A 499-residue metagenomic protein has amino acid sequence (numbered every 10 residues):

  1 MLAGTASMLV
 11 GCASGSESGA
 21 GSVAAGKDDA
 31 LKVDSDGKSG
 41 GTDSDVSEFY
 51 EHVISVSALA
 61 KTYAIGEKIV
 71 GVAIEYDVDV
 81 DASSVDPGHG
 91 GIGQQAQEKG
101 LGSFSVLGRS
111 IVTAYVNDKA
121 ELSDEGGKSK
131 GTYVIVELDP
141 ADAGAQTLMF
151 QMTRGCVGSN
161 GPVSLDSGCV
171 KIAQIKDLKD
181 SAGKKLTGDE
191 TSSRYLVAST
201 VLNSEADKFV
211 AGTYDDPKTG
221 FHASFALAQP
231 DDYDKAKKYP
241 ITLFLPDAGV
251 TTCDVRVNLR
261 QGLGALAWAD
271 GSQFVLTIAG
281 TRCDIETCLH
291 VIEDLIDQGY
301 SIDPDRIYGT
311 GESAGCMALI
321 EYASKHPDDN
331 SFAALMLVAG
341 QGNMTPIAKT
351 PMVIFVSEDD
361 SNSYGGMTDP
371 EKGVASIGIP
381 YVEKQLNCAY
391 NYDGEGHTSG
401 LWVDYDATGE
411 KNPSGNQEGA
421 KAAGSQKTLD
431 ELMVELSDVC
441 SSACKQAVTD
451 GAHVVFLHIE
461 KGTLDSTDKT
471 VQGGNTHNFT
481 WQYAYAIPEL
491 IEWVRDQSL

Functional and structural regions predicted by a protein language model:
M1-E17: N-terminal export signals
G21, G26-G71, A96-Y239: A domain-start/cap signature at the N-terminus of enzymes
D232-K237, C283-S313, P327-D329: Gly/Ser-rich "nucleophile elbow"/oxyanion-hole loop immediately N-terminal to the catalytic nucleophile in hydrolases
Y239-V291: Active-site machinery of serine-nucleophile hydrolases
D305-K349: Primarily recognizes the serine-hydrolase "nucleophile elbow" in alpha/beta-hydrolase and SGNH/GDSL folds
V353-V356: Short beta-strand/loop motif that positions the catalytic acidic residue of the alpha/beta-hydrolase fold
E358-T368: Acidic catalytic loop of the alpha/beta-hydrolase fold
Y381-L499: C-terminal catalytic histidine-bearing segment of alpha/beta-hydrolase fold enzymes
